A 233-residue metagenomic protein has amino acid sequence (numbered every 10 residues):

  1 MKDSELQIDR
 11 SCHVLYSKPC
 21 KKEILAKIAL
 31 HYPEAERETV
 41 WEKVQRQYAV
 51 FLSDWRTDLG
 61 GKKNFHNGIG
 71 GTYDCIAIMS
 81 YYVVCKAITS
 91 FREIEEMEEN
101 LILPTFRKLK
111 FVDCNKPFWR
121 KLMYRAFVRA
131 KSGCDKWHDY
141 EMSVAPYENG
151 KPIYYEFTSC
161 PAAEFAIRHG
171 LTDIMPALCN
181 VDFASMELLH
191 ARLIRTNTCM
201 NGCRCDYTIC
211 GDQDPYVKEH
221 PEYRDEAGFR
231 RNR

Functional and structural regions predicted by a protein language model:
M1-C85: N-terminal, charged low-complexity regulatory/assembly segments
F65-N67, A166-H169, R224: A short, structure-level motif marking secondary-structure boundaries and short turns
Y73-R168: Amphipathic interaction/junction segments at domain boundaries or subunit interfaces
E141-N201: Short, hydrophobic/π-rich interface segment
A162-E164, D212-E219: Short, charged/polar, Gly/Pro-enriched secondary-structure boundary elements
A184, E222-R233: Short, cationic low-complexity segments
T196, G202-D212: C-terminal edge-of-domain segments
D206-T208, E219, A227: N-terminal functional module detector in eukaryotic proteins
